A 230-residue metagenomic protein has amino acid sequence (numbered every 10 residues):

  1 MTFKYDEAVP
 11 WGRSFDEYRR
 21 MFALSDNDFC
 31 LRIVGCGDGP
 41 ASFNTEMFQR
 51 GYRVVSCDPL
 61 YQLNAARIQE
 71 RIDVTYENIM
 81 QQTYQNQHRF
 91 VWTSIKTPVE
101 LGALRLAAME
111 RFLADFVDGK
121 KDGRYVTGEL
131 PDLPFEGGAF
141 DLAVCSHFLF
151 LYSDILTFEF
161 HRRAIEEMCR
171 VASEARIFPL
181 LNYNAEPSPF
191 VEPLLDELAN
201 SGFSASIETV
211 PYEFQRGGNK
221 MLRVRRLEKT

Functional and structural regions predicted by a protein language model:
M1-R32, S42-T45, Q49-R50, Q62-D73 (+1 more regions): Class I SAM-dependent methyltransferase Rossmann-like catalytic core, especially the SAM/SAH-binding loop
Q49, R53-G123: Class I S-adenosyl-L-methionine-dependent methyltransferase module
K121-L133: Conserved SAM-binding strand-loop segment of SAM-dependent methyltransferases
P131-V144: A short acidic, Gly/Pro-enriched loop at the edge of an enzyme's catalytic core that lines a small-molecule cofactor
S146-F150, F178: Residues lining the SAM
Y152-E167: A short, conserved alpha-helix within the catalytic core of class I
A164, M168-L181: Conserved beta-strand signature within the Rossmann-like core of class I S-adenosyl-L-methionine
Y183-T230: Class I S-adenosyl-L-methionine
